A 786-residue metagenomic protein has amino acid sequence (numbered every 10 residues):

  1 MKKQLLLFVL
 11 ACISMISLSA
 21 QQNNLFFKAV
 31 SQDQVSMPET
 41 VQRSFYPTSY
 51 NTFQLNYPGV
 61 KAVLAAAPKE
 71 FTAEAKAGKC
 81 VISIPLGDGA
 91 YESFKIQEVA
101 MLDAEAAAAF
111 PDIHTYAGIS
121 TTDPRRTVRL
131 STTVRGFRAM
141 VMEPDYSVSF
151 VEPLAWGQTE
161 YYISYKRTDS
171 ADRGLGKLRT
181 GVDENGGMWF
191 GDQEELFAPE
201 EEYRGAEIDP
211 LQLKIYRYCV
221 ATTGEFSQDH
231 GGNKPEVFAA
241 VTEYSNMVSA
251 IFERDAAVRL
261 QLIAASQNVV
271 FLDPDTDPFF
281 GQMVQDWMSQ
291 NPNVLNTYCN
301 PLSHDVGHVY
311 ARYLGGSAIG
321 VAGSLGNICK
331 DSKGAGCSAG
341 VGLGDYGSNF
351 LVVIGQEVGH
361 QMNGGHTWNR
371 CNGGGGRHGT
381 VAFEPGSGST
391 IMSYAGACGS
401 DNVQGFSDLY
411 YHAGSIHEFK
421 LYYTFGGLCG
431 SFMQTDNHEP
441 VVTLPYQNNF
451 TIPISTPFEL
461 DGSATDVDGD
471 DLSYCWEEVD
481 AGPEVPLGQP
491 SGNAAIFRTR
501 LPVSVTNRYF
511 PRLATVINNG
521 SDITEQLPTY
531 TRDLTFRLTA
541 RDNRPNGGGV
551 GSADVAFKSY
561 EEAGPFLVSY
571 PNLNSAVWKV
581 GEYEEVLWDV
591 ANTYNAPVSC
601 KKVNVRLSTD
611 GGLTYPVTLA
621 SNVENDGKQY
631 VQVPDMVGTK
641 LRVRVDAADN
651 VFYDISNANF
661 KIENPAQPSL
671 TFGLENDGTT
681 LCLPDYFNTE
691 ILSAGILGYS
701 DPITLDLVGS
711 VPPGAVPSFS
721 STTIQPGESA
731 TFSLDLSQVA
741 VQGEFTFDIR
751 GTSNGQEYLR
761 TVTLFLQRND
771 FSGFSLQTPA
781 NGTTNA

Functional and structural regions predicted by a protein language model:
M1-N23, F771: Bacterial Sec-dependent N-terminal signal peptides
Q22-A221, F252, R259: Propeptide (latency) domains of metzincin metalloproteases
N23-F27, S36, Y161-G323: Fold-level signature of zinc-dependent metallopeptidase catalytic domains
I263-D286, N327-S407, E477, A481-P486: The catalytic-center signature of Zn2+-dependent metalloproteases
G373-L527, T531-R537, P545-G549: Replace "(M1/M4/M9/M12/WLM)" with "(e.g., M1/M4/M8/M9/M12/M26/WLM)" and add "not limited to" to clarify scope
P440, E478, G488-P565, N572-V617 (+1 more regions): Long beta-sheet-rich domains in secretory-pathway and surface-associated proteins
Y446-L472, W578-E585, T679-T689, T783-A786: Extracellular ectodomain surface segments
N769-N785: Pro/Thr/Ser/Gly-rich low-complexity, intrinsically disordered linker/stalk tracts
